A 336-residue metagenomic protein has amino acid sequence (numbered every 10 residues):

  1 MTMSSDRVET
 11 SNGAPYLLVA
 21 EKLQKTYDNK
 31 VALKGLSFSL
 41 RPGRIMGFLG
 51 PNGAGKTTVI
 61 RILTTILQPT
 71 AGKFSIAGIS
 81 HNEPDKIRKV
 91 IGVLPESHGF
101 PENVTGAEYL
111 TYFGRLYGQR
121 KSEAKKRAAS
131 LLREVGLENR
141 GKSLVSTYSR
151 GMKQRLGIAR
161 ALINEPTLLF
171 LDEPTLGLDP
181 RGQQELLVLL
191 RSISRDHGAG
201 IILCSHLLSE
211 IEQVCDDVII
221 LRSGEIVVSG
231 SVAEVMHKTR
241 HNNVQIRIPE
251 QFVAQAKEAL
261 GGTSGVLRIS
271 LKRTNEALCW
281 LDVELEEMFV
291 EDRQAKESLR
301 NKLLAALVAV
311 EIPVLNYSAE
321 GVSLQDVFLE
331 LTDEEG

Functional and structural regions predicted by a protein language model:
T64: Helix-to-loop junction immediately C-terminal to a conserved catalytic motif
G72-I87: Conserved ABC transporter NBD signature motif
T111, R115, S122-R140: Conserved ABC ATPase "signature" region
E165: Conserved catalytic motifs of ABC-family nucleotide-binding domains
L169-E173: Catalytic Walker B motif of ABC-type/P-loop ATPase nucleotide-binding domains
L187-E287: ABC transporter nucleotide-binding domain
